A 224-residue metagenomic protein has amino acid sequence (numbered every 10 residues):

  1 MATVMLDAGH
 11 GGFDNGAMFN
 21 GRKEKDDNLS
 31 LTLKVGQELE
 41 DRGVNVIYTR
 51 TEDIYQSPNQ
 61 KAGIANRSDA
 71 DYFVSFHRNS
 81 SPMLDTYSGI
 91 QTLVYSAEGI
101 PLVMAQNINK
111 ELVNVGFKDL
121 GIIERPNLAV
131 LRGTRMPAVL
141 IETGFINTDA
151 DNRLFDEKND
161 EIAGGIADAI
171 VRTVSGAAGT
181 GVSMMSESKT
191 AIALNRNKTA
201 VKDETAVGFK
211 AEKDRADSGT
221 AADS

Functional and structural regions predicted by a protein language model:
A2-V4, D14, R22, D26-K189: Active-site-proximal helix/loop segments of hydrolytic enzymes
G9-G12: Short polar catalytic/cofactor-binding loops
M184-S224: Intrinsically disordered, compositionally biased repeat/linker segments
